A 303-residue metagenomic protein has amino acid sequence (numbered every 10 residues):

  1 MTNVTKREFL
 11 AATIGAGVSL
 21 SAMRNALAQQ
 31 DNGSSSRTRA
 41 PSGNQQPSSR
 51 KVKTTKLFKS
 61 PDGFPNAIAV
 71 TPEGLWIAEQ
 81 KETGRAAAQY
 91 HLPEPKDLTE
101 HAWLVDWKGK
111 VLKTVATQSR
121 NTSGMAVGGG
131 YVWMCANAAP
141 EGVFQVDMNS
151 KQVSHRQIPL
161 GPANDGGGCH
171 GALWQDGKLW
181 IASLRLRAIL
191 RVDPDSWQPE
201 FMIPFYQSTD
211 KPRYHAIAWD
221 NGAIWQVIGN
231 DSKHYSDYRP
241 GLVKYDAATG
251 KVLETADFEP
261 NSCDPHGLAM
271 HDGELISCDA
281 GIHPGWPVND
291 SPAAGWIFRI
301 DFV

Functional and structural regions predicted by a protein language model:
T2-N3, E8-A28: N-terminal export signals
P41-P61: A short helix->beta-strand "capping" segment at the edge of beta-propeller domains
K53-F58, K110-V115, Q152-P162, Q198-Q207 (+1 more regions): A short beta-strand motif characteristic of beta-propeller blades
P61, I77-A86, E94-K96, M134-A139 (+3 more regions): Conserved beta-strand positions in repeat-built beta-propeller and related beta-rich domains
D62-V70, S119-G128, G161-Q175, S208-G222 (+1 more regions): Beta-rich, blade/repeat-based domains predominating in secreted/periplasmic proteins but also intracellular
E100-W103, G142-F144, A188-L190, P240-V243 (+1 more regions): A short loop-to-beta-strand structural motif that recurs across blades of beta-propeller domains
D106-K108, D147-K151, D193-W197, D246-G250 (+1 more regions): Short loop/turn segments that connect beta-strands within beta-propeller blades
A269-V303: Blade-level signature of beta-propeller repeat domains, shared across WD40, Kelch, NHL, RCC1 and BNR/Asp-box propellers
